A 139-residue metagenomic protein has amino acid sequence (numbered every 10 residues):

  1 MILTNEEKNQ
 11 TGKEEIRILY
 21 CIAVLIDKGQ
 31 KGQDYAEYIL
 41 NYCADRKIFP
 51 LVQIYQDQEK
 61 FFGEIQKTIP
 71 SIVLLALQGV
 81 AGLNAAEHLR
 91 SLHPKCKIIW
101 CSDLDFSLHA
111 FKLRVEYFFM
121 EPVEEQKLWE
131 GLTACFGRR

Functional and structural regions predicted by a protein language model:
G29-Q53: Two-component/phosphorelay signaling modules centered on CheY-like receiver
Y55-I72: Acidic, metal-coordinating helix/loop segments flanking the phosphotransfer/catalytic sites of two-component signaling
L74-L75, K95-D105: A short, hydrophobic beta-strand element within the central beta-sheet of small alpha/beta folds
A81-K95: Short amphipathic alpha-helix used as the core "switch/output" element in two-component signaling
V123-L132: C-terminal output helix
T133-R139: The C-terminal output helix
